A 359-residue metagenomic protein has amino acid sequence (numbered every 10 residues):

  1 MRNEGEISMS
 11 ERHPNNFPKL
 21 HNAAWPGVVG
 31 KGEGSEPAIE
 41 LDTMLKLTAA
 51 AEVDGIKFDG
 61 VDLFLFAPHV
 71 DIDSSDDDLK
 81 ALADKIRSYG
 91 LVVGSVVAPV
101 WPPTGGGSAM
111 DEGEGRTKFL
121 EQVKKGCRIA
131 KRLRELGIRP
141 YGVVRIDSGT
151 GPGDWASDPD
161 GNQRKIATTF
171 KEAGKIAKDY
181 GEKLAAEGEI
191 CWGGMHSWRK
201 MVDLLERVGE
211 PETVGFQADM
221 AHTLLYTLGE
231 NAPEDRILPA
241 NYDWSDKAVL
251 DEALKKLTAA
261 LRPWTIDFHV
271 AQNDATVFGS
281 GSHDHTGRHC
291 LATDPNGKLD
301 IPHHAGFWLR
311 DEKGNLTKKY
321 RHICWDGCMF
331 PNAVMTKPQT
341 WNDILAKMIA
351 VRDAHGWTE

Functional and structural regions predicted by a protein language model:
M1-P140, K171, K175-K178, E252 (+2 more regions): N-terminal pre-domain/capping segments
N16-N22, D59-L63, V93-A98, G142-I146 (+4 more regions): Hydrophobic faces of well-ordered beta-strands that scaffold small-molecule active sites in alpha/beta enzyme cores
A23-P26, L63-F66, A98-W101, G149-G151 (+5 more regions): Active-site beta-loop-alpha junctions enriched in small/polar residues
S75-L91, G115-Q122, D154-A167, S197-V208 (+2 more regions): Short, electropositive alpha-helical surface patch
A130-S157, Y180-C191: Active-site groove signature of glycoside hydrolases
G161, A167-R288: Acidic/histidine-rich catalytic cores of soluble enzymes
D251-L257, P295-K318: A short, acidic, amphipathic alpha-helical segment used as a generic capping/interface helix at domain edges
E312-A333: Substrate-binding cleft of secreted/luminal carbohydrate-active enzymes
